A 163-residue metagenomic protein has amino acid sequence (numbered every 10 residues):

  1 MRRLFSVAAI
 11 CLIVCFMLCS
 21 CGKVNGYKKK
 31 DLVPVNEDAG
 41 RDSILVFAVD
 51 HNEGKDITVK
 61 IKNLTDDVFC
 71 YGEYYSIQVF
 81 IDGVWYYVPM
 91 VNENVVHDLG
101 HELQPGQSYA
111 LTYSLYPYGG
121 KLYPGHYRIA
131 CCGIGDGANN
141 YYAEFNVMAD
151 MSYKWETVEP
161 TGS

Functional and structural regions predicted by a protein language model:
M1-S6: Positively charged n-region of N-terminal signal peptides that target proteins for export
A8, G120-K121: Surface-exposed acidic, glycine-flexible loop patches that form ligand/cofactor-binding and adhesion interfaces
M17-S20: C-terminal motif of bacterial Sec signal peptides marking the signal peptidase cleavage site
G22-H97, L103-Q104, C132-S163: Primarily secretory-pathway and cell-envelope proteins
E93-G120: Intrinsically disordered, low-complexity Pro/Gly/Ser/Thr-rich segments with frequent PxxP/GP/PP motifs and embedded
S108, L122-C132: A short tyrosine-centered beta-strand micro-motif
